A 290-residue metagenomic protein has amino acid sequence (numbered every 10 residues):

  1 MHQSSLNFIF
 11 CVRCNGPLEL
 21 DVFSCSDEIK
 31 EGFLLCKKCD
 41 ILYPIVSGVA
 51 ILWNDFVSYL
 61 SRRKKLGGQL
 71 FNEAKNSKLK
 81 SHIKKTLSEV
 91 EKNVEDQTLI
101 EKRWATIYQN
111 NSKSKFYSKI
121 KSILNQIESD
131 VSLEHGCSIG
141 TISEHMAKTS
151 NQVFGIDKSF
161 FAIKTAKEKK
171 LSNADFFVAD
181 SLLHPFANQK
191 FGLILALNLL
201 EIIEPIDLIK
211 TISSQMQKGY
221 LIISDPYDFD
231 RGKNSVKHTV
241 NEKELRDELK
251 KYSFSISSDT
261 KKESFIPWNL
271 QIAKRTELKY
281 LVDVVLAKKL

Functional and structural regions predicted by a protein language model:
H2-N93: N-terminal auxiliary segments of SAM/dcSAM-dependent transferases
R103, I107-D130: Conserved alpha-helix/loop element of class I SAM-dependent methyltransferases that forms part of the SAM/SAH-binding
L133, S138-L183: Class I SAM-dependent methyltransferase SAM/SAH-binding core
L195: A conserved beta-strand element that flanks and buttresses the S-adenosyl-L-methionine
I202-I212: A short, conserved alpha-helix within the catalytic core of class I
G219-D230: Conserved beta-strand signature within the Rossmann-like core of class I S-adenosyl-L-methionine
N234-D259: Conserved Class I S-adenosyl-L-methionine
S255-V285: Class I S-adenosyl-L-methionine
